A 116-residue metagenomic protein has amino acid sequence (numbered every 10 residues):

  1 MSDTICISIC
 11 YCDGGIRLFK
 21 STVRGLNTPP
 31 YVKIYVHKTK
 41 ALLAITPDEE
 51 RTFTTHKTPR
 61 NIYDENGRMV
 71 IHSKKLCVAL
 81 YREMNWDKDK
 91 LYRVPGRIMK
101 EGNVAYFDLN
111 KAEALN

Functional and structural regions predicted by a protein language model:
M1-D13: Glycine-rich loop/turn
M1-D3, T28, K90-Y92: Residues that act as N-cap/strand-start positions at coil-to-secondary-structure junctions
C6-S8, Y31-Y35, P95-R97: Short, surface-exposed charged micro-motifs
G15, Y31, V104: Beta-strand-rich binding-surface signature of beta-sandwich/beta-barrel folds used to engage anionic ligands
G15-N27, H72-S73, C77-V78: Short beta-strand-centered segments at strand-helix junctions
R17, Y35, A44: Short, conserved beta-strand segments within well-ordered enzyme catalytic domains that often line or immediately flank
V23-A41: Acidic (E/D-rich), amphipathic helical modules within compact regulatory domains
K38-T39, A44-N116: Mature exported/compartmentalized surface modules and terminal targeting/interaction regions
